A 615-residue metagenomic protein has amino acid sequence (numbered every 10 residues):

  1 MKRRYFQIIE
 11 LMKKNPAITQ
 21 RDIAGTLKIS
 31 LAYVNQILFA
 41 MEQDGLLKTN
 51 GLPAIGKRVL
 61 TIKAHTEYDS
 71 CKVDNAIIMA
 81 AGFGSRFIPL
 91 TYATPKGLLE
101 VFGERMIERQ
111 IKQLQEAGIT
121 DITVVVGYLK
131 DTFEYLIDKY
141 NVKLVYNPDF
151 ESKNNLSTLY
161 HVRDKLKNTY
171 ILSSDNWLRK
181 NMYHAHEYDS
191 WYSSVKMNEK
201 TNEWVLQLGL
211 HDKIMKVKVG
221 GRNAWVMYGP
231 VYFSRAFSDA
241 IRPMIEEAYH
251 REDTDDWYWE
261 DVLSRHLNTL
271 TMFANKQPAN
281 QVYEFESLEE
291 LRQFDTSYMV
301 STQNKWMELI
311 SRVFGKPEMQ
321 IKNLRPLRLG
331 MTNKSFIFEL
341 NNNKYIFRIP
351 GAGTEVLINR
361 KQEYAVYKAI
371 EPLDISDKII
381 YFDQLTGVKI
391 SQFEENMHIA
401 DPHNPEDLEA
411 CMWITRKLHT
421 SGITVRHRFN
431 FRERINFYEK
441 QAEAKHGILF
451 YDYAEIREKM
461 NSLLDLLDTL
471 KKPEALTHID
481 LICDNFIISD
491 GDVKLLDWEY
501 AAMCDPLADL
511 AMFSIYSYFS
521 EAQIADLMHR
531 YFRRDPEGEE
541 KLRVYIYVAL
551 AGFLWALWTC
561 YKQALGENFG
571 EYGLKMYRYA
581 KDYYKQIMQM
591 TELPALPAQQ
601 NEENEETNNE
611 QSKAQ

Functional and structural regions predicted by a protein language model:
K13, Q20, T26-L27, I62-F133: N-terminal glycine-rich phosphate-binding loop and ensuing alpha1 helix
K13-P16, L60-A76, V226-R312: Conserved alpha/beta core of the MobA/IspD/sugar-nucleotide pyrophosphorylase nucleotidyltransferase superfamily
F133-W204: Conserved beta-loop-beta/alpha segment of the NTase-like Rossmann-fold superfamily that binds/positions NTPs
L178-T254: Conserved core of the sugar-phosphate nucleotidyltransferase
D295, T302, L557-Q615: ATP/Mg2+ or Mg2+-diphosphate-binding catalytic cores that bind nucleotide phosphates or diphosphates via glycine-rich
K305-Q320, I423-I479, S489, P597-E603: An alpha-helical support segment within catalytic cores of ATP-dependent transferases
R325-R432, G447-A454: ATP-binding pocket architecture of kinase catalytic cores
L507-P536, A549-E567, K581: Active-site activation/catalytic loop segments of kinase-like enzymes and analogous catalytic loops in related
